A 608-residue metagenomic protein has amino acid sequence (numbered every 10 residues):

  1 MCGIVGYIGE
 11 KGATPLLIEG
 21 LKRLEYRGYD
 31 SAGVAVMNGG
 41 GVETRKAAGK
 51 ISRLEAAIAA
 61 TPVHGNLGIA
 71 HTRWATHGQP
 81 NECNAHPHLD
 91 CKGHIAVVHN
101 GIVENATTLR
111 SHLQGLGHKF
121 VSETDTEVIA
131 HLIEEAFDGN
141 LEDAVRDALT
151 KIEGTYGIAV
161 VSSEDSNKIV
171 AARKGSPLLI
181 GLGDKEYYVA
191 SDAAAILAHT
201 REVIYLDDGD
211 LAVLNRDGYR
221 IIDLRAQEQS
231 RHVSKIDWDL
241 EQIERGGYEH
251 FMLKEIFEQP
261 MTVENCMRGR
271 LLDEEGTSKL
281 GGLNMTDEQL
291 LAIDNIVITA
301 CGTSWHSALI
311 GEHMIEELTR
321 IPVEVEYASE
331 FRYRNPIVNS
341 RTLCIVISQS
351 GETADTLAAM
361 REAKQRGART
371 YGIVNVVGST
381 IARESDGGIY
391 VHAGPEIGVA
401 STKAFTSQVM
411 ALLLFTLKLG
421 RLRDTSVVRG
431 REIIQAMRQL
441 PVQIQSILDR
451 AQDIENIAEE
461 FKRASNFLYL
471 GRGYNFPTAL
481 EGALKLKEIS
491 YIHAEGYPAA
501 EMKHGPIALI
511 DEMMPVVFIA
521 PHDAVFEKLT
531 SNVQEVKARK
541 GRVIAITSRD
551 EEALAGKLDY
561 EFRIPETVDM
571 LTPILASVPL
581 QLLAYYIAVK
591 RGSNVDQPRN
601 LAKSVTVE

Functional and structural regions predicted by a protein language model:
M1-H250, E258-D294, Y333, Q445-L448 (+2 more regions): Conserved short alpha-helical segments that host acidic/polar catalytic motifs at enzyme active sites
N66, A70-C83, E274-D287, G311-I347 (+1 more regions): Glycine-rich oxoanion-binding loops at beta->alpha junctions
P87-L89, V161, V170-A171, V203-I204 (+11 more regions): Replace "in large, NTP-powered and nucleic-acid-processing enzymes" with "in large, NTP-powered factors and other
I152-E186, I457, K462-E488, D523-V525 (+1 more regions): Acidic/histidine-rich
L179-R201, S329-A363, E501-E535, T567-Q581 (+1 more regions): Glycine-rich, anion-gripping cofactor-binding loops and their flanking helix/strand elements in enzyme active sites
A226, R542, A555-K557, T567-E608: Generic C-terminus detector
Q259-V263, M267-V297, G387-P515, A588-E608: Active-site phosphate/pyrophosphate-binding segments
E288-T425, R431-Q439, P521-F562, L583: Glycine-rich phosphate-binding loops that contact phosphosugars or nucleotide phosphates
